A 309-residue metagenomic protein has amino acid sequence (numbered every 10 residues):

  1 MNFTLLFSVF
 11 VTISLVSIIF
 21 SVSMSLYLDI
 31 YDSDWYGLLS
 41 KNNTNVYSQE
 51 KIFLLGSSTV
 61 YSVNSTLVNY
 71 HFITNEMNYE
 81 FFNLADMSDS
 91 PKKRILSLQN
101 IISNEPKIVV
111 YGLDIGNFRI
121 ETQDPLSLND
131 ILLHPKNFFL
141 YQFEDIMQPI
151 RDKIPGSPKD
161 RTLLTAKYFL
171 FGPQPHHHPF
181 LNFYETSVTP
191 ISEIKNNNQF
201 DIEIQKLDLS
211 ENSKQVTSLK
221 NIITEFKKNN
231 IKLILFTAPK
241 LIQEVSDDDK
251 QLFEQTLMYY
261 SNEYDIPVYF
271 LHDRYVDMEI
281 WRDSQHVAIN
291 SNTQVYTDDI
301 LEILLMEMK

Functional and structural regions predicted by a protein language model:
M1-L15: N-terminal Sec-pathway targeting helices
S14-Y79, D86-S97: Membrane/wall-proximal cationic-aromatic binding patches
L54-L55, G112, F236: Short hydrophobic segments within beta-strands
T59-D145: Membrane-embedded segments
N83-A85, T237, F270-H272: Residue-level recognition of beta-strand->loop/alpha-helix junctions
L113, L126-N229: Secreted/periplasmic serine-hydrolase-like ester/acetyl group-modifying domain
K220-D247: Active-site segments of SGNH/GDSL-like serine hydrolases that catalyze O-acetyl group transfer/hydrolysis on lipids
D248-K309: C-terminal regions of proteins
